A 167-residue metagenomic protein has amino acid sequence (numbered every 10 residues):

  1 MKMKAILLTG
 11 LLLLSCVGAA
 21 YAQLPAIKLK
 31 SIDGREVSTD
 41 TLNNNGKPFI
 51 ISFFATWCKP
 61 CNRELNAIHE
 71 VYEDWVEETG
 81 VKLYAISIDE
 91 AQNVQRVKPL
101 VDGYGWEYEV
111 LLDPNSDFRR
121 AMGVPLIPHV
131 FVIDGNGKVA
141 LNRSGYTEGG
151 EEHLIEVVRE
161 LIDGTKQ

Functional and structural regions predicted by a protein language model:
M1-I6: Positively charged n-region of N-terminal signal peptides that target proteins for export
T9-C16: Bacterial N-terminal signal peptides
V17-A22: Sec/Tat signal peptide C-region and signal peptidase I cleavage site
K28-F49: A short beta-strand-turn-helix
G46-F49, F54-W57, L126: Short pre-active-site segment immediately N-terminal to redox-active cysteine/selenocysteine motifs in thiol-based
R63-G103, D117-R119: Structural microenvironment flanking redox-active thiols in thiol-disulfide oxidoreductases
L100-I133: Short, internal strand/loop/helix patches that form the active-site neighborhood or redox-interaction surface
V132-Q167: Thiol-/selenol-based redox modules, centered on thioredoxin-like and closely related oxidoreductase domains
